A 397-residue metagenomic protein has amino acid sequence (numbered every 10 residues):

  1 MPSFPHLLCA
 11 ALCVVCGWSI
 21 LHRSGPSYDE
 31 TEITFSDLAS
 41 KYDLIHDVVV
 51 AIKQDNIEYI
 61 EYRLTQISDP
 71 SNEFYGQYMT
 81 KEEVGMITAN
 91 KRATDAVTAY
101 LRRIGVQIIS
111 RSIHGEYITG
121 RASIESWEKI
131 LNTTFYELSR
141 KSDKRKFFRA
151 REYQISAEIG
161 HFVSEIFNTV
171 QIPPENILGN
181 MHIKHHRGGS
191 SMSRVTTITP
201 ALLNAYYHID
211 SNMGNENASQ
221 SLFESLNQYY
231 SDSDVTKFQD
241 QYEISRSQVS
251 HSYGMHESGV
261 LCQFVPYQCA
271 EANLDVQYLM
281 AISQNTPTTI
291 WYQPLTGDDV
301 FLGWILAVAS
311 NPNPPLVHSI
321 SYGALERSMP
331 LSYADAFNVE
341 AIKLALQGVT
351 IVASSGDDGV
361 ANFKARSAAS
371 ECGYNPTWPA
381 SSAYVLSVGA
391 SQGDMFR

Functional and structural regions predicted by a protein language model:
S3-S19: Cleavable N-terminal signal peptides of Sec/SRP-targeted secreted and luminal proteins
W18-R111, T119, I124-A390: Substrate-binding/charge-relay-adjacent region of secreted/lumenal peptidase catalytic domains
Q392-D394: A shared catalytic/ligand-binding motif for oxyanion handling
